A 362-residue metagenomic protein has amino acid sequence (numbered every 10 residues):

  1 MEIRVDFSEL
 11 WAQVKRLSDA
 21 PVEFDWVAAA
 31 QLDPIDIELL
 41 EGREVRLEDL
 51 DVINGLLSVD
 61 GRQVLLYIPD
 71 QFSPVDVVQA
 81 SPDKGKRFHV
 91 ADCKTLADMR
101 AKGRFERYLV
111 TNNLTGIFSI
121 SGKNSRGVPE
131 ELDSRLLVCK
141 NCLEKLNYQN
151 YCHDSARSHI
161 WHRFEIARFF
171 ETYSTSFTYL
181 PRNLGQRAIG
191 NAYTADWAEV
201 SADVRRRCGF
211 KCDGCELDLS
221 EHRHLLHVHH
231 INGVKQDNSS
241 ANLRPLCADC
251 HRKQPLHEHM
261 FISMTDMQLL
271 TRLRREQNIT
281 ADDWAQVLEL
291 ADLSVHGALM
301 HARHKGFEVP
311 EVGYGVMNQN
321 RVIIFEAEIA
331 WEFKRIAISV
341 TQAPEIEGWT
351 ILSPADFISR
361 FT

Functional and structural regions predicted by a protein language model:
M1-E171: Mixed-charge, low-complexity interaction segments
S125-E131, S174-K211, D237: Short, charged surface segments at domain edges that flank catalytic/cofactor-binding sites
L143, E216, H251: Cys/His-coordinated zinc-binding microdomains
A156-A188, N232-N242, M267-A281: Short microdomains enriched in Cys/His and/or Lys/Arg
Y193-T194, H227-H230, N318-N320: Short gly/ser/thr-rich secondary-structure transition/capping motifs
A198-V200, Q268-T362: Nucleic-acid endo/exonuclease domains
C208-F210, H224, F325-A327: Short beta-strand or tight-loop elements that sit immediately N-terminal to catalytic metal-binding acidic residues
K211-L246, Q254-M267: Histidine-centered nuclease catalytic patch
